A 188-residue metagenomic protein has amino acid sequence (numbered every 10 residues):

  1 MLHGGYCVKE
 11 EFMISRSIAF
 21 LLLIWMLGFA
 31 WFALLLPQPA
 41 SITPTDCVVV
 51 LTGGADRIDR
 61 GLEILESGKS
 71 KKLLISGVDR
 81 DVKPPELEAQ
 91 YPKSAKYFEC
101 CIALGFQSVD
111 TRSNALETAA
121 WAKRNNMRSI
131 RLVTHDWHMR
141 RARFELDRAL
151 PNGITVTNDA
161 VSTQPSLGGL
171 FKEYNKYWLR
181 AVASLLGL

Functional and structural regions predicted by a protein language model:
S15-W31: Hydrophobic membrane-insertion alpha-helices, especially the h-region of bacterial N-terminal signal peptides
A33-F171: A structural signal for short, hydrophobic/glycine-enriched beta-strand patches
G169-L188: A transmembrane-helix-recognition feature enriched in membrane-embedded lipid enzymes and envelope glyco-/phospholipid
